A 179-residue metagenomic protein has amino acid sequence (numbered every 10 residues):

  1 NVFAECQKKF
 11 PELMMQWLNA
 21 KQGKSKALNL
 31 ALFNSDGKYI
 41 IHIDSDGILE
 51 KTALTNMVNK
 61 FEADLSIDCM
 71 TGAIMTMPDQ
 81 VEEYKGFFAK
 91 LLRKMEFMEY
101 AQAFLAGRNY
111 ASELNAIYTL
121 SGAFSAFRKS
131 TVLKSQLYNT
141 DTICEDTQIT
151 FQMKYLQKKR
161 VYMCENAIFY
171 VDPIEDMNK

Functional and structural regions predicted by a protein language model:
N1-C6, T52: Acidic helix N-cap motif at the loop->helix transition within catalytic regions of sugar-transfer enzymes
K9-P11, W17, S25-A27, N56-Q136 (+1 more regions): Long helical/loop segments within the catalytic core of UDP-sugar-dependent glycosyltransferases, especially the large
A20, K24, L28, A53 (+1 more regions): Conserved donor sugar-nucleotide recognition element shared by glycan-biosynthetic enzymes
I40: Short aromatic/hydrophobic "clamp" motif used to bind/position activated sugar donors
D44-I48: The conserved acidic donor/metal-binding loop of glycosyltransferases
D141, F151-F169: Catalytic donor-sugar/metal-binding loop of nucleotide-sugar-dependent glycosyltransferases
E165-K179: Active-site donor/metal-binding and catalytic loop motifs of nucleotide-sugar-dependent glycosylation enzymes
